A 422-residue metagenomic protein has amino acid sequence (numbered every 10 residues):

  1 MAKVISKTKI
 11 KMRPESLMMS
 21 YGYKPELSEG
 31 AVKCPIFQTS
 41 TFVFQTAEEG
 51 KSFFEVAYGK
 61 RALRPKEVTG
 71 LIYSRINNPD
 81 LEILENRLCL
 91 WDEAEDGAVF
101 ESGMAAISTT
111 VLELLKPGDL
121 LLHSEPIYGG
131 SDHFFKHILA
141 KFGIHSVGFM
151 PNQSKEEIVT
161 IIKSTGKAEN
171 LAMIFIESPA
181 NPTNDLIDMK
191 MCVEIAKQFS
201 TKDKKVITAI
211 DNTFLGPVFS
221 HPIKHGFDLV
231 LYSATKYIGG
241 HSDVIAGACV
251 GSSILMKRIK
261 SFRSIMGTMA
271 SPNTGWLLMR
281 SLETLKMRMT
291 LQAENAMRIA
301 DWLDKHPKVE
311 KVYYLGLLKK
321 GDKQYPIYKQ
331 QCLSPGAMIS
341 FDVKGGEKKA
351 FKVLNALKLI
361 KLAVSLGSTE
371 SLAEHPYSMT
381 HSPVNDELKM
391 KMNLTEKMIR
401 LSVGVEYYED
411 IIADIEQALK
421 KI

Functional and structural regions predicted by a protein language model:
M1-K3, E95, G118, K136-H137 (+6 more regions): PLP-dependent enzyme catalytic core of the Aspartate aminotransferase-like
K3-F54: N-terminal amphipathic/basic leader segments beginning at the initiator methionine
V4-I10, S20-L27, D96-K308, Y313 (+1 more regions): Conserved PLP-enzyme active-site core in the AAT-like
Y23-P25, Q38-Q45, F214, K236 (+6 more regions): Glycine-rich beta-alpha junction loops
P35, T41, T46-A105, G130-H137: Conserved N-terminal alpha-helix of the aminotransferase class I/II PLP-enzyme fold
T41, A47, G251-L255, L282 (+1 more regions): Short loop segments at secondary-structure junctions
V309-I399, V403, I411: Conserved C-terminal alpha-helix-loop-beta "cap" of PLP-dependent enzymes that closes/shapes the active-site mouth
